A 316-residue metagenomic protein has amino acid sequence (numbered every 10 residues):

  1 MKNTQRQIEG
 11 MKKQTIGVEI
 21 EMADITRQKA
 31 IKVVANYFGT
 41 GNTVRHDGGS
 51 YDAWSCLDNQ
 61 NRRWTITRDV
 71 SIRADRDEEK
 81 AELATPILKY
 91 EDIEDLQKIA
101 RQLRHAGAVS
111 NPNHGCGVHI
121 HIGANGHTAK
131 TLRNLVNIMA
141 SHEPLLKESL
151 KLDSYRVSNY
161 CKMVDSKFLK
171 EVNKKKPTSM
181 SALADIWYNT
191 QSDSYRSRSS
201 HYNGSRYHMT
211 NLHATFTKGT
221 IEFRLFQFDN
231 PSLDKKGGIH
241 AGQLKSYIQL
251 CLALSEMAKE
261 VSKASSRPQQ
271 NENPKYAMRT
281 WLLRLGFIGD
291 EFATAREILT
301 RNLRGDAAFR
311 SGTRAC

Functional and structural regions predicted by a protein language model:
K2-P112, N125-C316: C-terminal accessory/tail domains of diverse enzymes
H114-V118: Short, conserved phosphate-binding/catalytic loop or strand-edge motifs used in phosphoryl-/nucleotidyl-transfer
H119-G123: Midchain, well-structured core segments that form catalytic/ion-binding scaffolds
